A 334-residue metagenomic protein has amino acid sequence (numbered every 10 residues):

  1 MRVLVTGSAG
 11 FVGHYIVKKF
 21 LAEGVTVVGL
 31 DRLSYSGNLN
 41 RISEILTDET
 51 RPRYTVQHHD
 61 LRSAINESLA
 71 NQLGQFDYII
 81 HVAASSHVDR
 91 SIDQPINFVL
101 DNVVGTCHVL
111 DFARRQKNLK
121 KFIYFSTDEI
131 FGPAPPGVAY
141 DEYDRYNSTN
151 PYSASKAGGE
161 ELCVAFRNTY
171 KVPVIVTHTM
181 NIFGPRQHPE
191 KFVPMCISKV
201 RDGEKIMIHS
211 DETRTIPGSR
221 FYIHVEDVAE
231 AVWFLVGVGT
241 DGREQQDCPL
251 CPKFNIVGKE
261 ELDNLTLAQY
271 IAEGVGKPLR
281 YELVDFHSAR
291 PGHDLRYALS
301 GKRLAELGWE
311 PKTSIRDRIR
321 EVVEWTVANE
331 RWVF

Functional and structural regions predicted by a protein language model:
M1-I182, E321, N329: N-terminal Rossmann-like NAD(P)+-binding domain of SDR-like oxidoreductases, especially those catalyzing
R32-L33, N181-G184, G258, H287-A289: Short histidine/acidic/glycine/proline-rich micro-motifs that form metal- and phosphate-coordinating active-site loops
H59, V200-F334: C-terminal substrate-binding subdomain of Rossmann-fold SDR/epimerase-dehydratase oxidoreductases
V103-D111, E190, E226-A229, W233: Conserved active-site region of classical short-chain dehydrogenase/reductase
V138, P189-I197, I271: A glycine/serine/threonine-rich, flexible loop-to-helix segment that serves as the NAD(P) cofactor-binding "lid"
S148-S155, P185, P189-V193, F221-V225: The catalytic Tyr-centered alpha-helix of NAD(P)H-dependent dehydrogenases
G158, L162, F166, C196 (+2 more regions): Hydrophobic alpha-helix immediately C-terminal to the catalytic Tyr-X-X-X-Lys motif of short-chain
